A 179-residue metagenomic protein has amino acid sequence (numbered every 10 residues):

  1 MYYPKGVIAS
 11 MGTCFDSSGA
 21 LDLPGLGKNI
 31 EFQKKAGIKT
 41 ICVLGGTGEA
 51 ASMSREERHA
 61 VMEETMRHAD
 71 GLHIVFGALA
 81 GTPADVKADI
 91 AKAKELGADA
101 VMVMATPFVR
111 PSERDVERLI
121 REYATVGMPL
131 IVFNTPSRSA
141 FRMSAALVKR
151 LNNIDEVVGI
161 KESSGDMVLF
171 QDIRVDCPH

Functional and structural regions predicted by a protein language model:
Y2-R142, V148-R150: Active-site beta->alpha loop and helix N-cap motifs at the rims of alpha/beta catalytic domains
V126, S137-H179: Catalytic alpha/beta core domains of metabolic enzymes, predominantly
